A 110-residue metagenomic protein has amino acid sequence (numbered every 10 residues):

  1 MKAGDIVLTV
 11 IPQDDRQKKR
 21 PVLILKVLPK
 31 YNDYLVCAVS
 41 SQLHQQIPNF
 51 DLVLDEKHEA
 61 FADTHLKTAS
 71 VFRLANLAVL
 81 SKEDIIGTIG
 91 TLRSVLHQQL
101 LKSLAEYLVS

Functional and structural regions predicted by a protein language model:
M1-S110: Conserved functional hotspots at enzyme active or ligand-binding sites that engage polyanionic ligands
